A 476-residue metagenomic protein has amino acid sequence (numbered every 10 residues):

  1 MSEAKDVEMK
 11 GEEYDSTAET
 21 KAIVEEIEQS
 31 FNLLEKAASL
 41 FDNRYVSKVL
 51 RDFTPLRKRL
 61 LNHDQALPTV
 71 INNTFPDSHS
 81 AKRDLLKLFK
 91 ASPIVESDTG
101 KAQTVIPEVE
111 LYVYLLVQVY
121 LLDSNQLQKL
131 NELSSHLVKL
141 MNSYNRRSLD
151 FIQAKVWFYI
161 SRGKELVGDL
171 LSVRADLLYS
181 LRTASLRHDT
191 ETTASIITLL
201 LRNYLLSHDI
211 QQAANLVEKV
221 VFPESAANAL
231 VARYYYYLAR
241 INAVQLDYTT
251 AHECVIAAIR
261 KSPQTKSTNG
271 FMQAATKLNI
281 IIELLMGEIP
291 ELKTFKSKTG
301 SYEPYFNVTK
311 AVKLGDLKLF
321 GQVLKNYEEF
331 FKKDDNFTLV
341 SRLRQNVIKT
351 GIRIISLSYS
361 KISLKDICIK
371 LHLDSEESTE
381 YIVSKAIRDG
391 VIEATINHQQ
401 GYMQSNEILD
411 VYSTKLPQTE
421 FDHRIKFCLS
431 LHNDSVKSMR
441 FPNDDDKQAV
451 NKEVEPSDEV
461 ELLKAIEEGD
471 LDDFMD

Functional and structural regions predicted by a protein language model:
M1-L149, L171-R182, L186-T190, T198 (+6 more regions): Charged, E/D/K/R/S-rich low-complexity terminal regions of large eukaryotic assembly subunits
V156, I196-T198: Amphipathic alpha-helical elements of HEAT/ARM-like alpha-solenoid repeat scaffolds that form extended
I160-G163, L178: Eukaryote-biased recognition of C-terminal alpha-helical segments
G163-L166, G390: Short, basic alpha-helical nucleic acid-contact segments in DNA-binding proteins and DNA transaction factors
